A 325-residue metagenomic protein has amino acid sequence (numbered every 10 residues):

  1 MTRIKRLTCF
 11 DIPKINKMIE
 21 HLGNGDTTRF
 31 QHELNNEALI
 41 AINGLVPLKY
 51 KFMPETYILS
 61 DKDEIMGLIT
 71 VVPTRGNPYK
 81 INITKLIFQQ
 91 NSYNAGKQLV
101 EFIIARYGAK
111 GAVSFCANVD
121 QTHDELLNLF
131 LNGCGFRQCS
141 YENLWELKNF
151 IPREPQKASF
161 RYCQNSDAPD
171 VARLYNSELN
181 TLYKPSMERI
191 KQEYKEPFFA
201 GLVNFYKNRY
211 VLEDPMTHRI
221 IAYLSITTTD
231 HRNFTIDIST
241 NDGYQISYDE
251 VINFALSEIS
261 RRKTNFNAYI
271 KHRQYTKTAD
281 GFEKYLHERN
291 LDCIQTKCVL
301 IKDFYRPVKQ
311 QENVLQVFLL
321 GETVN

Functional and structural regions predicted by a protein language model:
T2-M66, G135-R232: Amide-forming acyltransferase catalytic core, primarily the GNAT-like/NAT-type and related acyltransferase folds
I58-Q98, I103-I104: Long, hydrophobic/aromatic-enriched structural stretches that serve as scaffold segments
T70, F102, N118-D120, L129 (+6 more regions): A structural feature that tracks compact, well-ordered secondary-structure segments with a strong bias toward
P78-Q90, H231-Q245: Conserved acetyl-CoA binding element of GNAT-fold acetyltransferases
N91-R106, Q245-S260: Conserved acetyl-CoA-binding loop-helix of GNAT-fold acetyltransferases
R106-Y107, V113-I151: Internal, hydrophobic cores of structured domains that mediate oligomerization or house catalytic pockets within large
Y107-D120, R262-Y275: Conserved GNAT acetyl-CoA-binding A-motif
G133-E154, N265-N325: Active-site/acyl-donor-binding loops of N-acyltransferases
